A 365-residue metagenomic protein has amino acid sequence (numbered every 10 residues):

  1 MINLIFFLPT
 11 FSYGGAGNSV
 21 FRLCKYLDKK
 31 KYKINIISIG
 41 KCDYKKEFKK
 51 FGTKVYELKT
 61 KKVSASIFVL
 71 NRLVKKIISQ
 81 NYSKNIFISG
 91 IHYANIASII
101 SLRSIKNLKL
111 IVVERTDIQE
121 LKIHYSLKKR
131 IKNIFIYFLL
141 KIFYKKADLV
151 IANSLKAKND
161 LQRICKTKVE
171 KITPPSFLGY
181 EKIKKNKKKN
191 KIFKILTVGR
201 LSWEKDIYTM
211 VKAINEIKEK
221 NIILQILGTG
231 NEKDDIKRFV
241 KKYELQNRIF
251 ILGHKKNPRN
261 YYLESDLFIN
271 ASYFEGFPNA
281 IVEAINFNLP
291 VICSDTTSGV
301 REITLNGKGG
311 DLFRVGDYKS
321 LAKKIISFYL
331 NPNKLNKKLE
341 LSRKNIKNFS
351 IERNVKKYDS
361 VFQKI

Functional and structural regions predicted by a protein language model:
F6-G14, N18-S66, A157-Q162, K171 (+1 more regions): N-terminal strand-loop element at the rim of the active site of nucleotide-sugar-dependent glycosyltransferases
G14-K25, F193, T197-E216, N231-K237 (+1 more regions): A conserved mid-protein helix/loop that constitutes part of the nucleotide-sugar donor-binding site
S89-I96, E114-R115: Short His-centered aromatic/hydrophobic patch
R130-L149: Membrane-proximal helix-turn-helix segments that form the acceptor-binding/catalytic region of lipid-linked
Y144-V169, L178: A short, active-site helix/loop in glycosyltransferases that binds the activated sugar's phosphate group
H254, Y273: Aromatic "clamp/platform" in nucleotide-sugar-dependent glycosyltransferases that forms part of the donor/acceptor
P290-S294: Short hydrophobic beta-strand element within catalytic cores of glycosyltransferases and related nucleotide-activated
N306-Y318, S327-P332: Conserved acidic donor-binding segment of nucleotide-sugar-dependent glycosyltransferases
